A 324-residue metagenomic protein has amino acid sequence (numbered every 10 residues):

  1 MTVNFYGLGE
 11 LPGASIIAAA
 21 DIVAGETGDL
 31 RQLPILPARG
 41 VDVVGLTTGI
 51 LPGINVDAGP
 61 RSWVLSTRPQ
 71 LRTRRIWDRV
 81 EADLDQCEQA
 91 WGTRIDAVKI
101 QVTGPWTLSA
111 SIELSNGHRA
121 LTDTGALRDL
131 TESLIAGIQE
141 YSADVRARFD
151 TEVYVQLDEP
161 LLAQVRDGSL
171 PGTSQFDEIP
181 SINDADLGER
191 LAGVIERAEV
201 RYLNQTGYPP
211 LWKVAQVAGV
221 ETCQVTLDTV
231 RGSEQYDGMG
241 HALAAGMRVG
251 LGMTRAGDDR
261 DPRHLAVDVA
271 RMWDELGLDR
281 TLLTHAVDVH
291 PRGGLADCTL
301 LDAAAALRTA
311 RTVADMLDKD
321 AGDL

Functional and structural regions predicted by a protein language model:
M1-T103, L108-D123, L127, V217-E221 (+2 more regions): Alpha/beta catalytic barrel-like cores
L8-P12, T103, N204-P209, Q224-V230 (+2 more regions): Structural motif
V23-A24, G53-D57, E88-I95, A147-D150 (+4 more regions): Acidic (Asp/Glu)-rich catalytic clusters
T73-T93, A126-V153, L265-T281, V313-A314: An active-site-proximal structural segment forming one wall of the substrate-binding cleft that immediately precedes
R75-R79, H118, T122-S133, Q175-E189 (+2 more regions): Alpha-helix N-cap and loop-to-helix initiation/capping positions
I100-L114, L157-L162, G252-R255, H290-G294: Short loop/turn segments at strand-loop or loop-helix junctions that form parts of catalytic or ligand-binding pockets
S133, G137-V230: Active-site loop segments of alpha/beta catalytic cores
E221-D323: Catalytic-face loop-and-helix region of soluble metabolic enzyme cores
